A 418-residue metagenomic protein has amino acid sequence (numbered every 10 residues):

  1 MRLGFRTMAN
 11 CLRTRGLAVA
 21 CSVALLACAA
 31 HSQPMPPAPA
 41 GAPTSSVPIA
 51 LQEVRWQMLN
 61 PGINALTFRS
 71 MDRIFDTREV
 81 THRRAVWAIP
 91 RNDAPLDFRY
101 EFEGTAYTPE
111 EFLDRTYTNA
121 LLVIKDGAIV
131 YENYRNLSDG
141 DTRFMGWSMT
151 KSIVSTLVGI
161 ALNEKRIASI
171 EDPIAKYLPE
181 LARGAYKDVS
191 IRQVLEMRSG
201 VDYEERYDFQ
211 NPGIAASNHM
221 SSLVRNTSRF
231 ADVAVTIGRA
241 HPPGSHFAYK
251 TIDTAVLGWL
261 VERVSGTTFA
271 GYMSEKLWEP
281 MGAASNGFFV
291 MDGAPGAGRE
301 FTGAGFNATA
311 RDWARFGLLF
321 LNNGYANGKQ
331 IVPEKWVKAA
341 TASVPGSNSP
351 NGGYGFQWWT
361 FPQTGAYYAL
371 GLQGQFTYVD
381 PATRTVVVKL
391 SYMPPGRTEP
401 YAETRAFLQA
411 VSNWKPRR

Functional and structural regions predicted by a protein language model:
A18-A27: Bacterial N-terminal signal peptides
C28-D139, I167, E196, G200 (+3 more regions): N-terminal leader/targeting segments and the immediately adjacent pre-domain N-terminus
A94-L113, A128, D139-D141, A161-H246: Active-site-proximal loop and beta-strand segments within enzyme catalytic domains
G127, M145-I170, V194, L257-V261 (+1 more regions): Active-site SXXK
Y134, G140-D141, R206-D208, A216-A294: Catalytic-site signature segments of enzymes, centered on catalytic residues
M145, E164-R206, T236, R263-G303 (+1 more regions): Active-site helix/loop module of the DD-peptidase/beta-lactamase fold, centered on the serine-lysine SxxK catalytic
D253-L260, T302-Y325, Q375-S391: Active-site-proximal alpha-helical segments within enzyme catalytic domains
A284-S285, V290-M291, V337-V386: Active-site Gly/Thr loop motif
